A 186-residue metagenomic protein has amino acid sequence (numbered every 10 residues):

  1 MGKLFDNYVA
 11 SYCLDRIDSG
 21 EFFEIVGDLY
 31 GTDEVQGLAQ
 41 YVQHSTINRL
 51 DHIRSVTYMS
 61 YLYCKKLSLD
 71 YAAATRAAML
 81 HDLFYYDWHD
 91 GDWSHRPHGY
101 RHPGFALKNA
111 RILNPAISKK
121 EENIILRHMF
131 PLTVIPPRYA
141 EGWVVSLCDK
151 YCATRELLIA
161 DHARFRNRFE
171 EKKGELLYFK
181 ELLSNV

Functional and structural regions predicted by a protein language model:
M1-V186: Metal-dependent phosphohydrolase cores
